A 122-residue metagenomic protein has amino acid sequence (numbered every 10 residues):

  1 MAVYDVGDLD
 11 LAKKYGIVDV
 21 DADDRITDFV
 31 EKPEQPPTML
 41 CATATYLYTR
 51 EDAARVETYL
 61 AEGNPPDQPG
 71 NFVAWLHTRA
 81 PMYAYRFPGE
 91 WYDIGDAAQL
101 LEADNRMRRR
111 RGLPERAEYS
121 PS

Functional and structural regions predicted by a protein language model:
M1-I17: Short beta-strand-to-loop element that shapes/binds the nucleotide-sugar donor at the catalytic cleft/hinge
D10, A22-P121: Catalytic-core segments of class I nucleotidyltransferases/pyrophosphorylases that form NMP-activated intermediates
